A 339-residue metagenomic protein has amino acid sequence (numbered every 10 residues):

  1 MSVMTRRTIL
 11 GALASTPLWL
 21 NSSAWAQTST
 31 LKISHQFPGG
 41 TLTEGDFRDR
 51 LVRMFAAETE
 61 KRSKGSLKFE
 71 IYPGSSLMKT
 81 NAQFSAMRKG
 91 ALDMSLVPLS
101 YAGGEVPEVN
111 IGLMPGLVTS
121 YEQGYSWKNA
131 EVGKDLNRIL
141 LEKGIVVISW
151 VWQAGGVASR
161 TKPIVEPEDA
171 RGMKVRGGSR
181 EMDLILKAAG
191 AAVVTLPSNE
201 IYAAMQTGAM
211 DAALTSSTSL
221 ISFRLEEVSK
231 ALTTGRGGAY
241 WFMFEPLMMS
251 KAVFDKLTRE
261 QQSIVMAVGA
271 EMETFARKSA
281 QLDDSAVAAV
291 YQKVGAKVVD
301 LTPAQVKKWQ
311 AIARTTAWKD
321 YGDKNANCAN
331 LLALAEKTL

Functional and structural regions predicted by a protein language model:
S2-M4, L10-W19, W25-Q123, V132 (+1 more regions): N-terminal secretory/targeting leader peptides
S126: Short beta-strand-centered segments that line the small-molecule binding cleft or hinge of alpha/beta clamshell
D135: Alpha-helical scaffold segments in soluble metabolic enzymes
